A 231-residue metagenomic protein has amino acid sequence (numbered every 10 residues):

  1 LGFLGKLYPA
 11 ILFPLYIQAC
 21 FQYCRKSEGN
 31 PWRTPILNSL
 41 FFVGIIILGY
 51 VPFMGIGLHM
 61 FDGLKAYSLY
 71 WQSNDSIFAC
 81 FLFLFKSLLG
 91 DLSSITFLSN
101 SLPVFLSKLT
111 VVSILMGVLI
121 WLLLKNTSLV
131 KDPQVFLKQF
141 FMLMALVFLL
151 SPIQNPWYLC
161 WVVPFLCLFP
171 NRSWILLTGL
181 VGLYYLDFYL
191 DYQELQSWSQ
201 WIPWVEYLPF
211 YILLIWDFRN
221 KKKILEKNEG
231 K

Functional and structural regions predicted by a protein language model:
L1-L4, I11-Y23, V162-L168, G182: Hydrophobic transmembrane alpha-helices of multi-pass, membrane-embedded glycosylation machinery
L1-Y16, L48, M142-L149: Membrane-interface alpha helices of multi-pass inner-membrane proteins
I11-G44: Perimembrane helix-loop-helix junctions
C24-L37, I120-F140, R172, N228: Membrane-interface helix-loop-helix junctions at transmembrane boundaries of multi-pass membrane enzymes, predominantly
I45-P52, M144-P152, T178-D191: Aromatic-anchored segments of alpha-helical transmembrane domains
H59, Y67-L150, R219: Aromatic/glycine/proline-enriched transmembrane-helix motif characteristic of membrane-embedded glycan-assembly enzymes
S151-V162, Y192-S199: Membrane-interface catalytic loops of GT-C/OST-like multi-pass glycosylation enzymes that act
N171-K231: Aromatic-enriched
